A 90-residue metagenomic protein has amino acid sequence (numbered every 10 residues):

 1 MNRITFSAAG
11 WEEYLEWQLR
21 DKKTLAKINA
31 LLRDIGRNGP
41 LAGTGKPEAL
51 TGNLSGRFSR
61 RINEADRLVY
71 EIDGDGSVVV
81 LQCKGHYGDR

Functional and structural regions predicted by a protein language model:
M1-R3, A9-E12, E16-L25, A30 (+3 more regions): Enriched for short, Lys/Arg-rich terminal
R37-G39: Blade/loop signatures of beta-propeller domains
